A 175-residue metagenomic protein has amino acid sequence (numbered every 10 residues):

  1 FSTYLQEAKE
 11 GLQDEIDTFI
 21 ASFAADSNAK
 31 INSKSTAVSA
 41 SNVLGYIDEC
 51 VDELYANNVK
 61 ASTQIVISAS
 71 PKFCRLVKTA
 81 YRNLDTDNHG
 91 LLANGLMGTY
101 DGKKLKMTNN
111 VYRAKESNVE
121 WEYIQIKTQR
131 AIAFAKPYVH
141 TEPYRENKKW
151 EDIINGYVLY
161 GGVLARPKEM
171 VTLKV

Functional and structural regions predicted by a protein language model:
F1-K30, V59, I67, P143-V158 (+1 more regions): Long, contiguous amphipathic alpha-helices that act as assembly "spine/axial" helices in icosahedral shell and virion
Y4-E7, E49-E53, E169: Short, hydrophobic/aromatic alpha-helical segments in well-folded domains
Q6, Q13, Q64, E122-Q125 (+1 more regions): Residue-identity detector for glutamine
D26-L96: Extended, solvent-exposed, turn-rich assembly/linker loops in the middle of proteins
T79-V175: Sequence/fold signature of self-assembling virion shell proteins
